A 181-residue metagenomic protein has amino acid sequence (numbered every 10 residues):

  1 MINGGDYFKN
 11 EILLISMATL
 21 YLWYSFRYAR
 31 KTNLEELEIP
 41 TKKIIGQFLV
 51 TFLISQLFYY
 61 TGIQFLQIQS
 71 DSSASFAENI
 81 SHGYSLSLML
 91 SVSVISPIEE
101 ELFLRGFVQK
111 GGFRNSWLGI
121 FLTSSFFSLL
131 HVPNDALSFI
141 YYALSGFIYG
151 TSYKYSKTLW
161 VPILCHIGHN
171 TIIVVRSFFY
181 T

Functional and structural regions predicted by a protein language model:
M1, M17-Y21, T51-Y59, H169 (+1 more regions): Alpha-helical transmembrane segments of multipass membrane proteins
M1-A29: Alpha-helical transmembrane segments in multi-pass membrane proteins
M1-I12, Q64, Q69-A74, V175-T181: Juxtamembrane/transmembrane-helix boundary motifs at the membrane-water interface
G4-D6, K31-K42, F107-R114, Y153: Membrane-interface helix-boundary motifs at transmembrane edges
D6-L13, S72-N79, S138-Y149: Non-cytosolic membrane-interface motifs at loop->transmembrane helix junctions
R27-N33, E100-L104: C-terminal ends of transmembrane helices
K31-S96: Juxtamembrane helix-loop-helix connectors linking adjacent transmembrane helices in multi-pass membrane enzymes
S85-T181: Transmembrane helix-loop-helix hairpins at the membrane interface of multi-pass integral membrane proteins
